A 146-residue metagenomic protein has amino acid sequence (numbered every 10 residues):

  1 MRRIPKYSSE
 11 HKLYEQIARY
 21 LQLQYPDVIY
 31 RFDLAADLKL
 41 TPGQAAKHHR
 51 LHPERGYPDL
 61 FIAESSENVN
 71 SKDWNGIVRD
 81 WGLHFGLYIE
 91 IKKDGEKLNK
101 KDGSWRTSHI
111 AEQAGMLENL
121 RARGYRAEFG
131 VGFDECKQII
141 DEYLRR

Functional and structural regions predicted by a protein language model:
M1-R146: Catalytic phosphate/metal-binding cores of nucleic-acid and nucleotide-processing enzymes, i.e., regions that mediate
